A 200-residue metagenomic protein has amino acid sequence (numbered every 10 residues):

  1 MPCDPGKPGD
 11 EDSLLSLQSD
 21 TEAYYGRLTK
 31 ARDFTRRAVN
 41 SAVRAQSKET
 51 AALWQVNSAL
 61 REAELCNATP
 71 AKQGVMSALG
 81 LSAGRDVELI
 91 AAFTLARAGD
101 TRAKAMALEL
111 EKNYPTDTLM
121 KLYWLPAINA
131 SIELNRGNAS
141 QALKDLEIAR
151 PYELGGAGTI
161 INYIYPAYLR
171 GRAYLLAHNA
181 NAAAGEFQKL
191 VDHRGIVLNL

Functional and structural regions predicted by a protein language model:
M1-E62: Ligand-binding pocket scaffold of soluble enzyme catalytic domains
P2-G9, V39-K48, V75-G84, L108-M120 (+2 more regions): Solenoid-like repeat scaffolds
D12, A52, R85, L89 (+3 more regions): Start-of-helix signal in alpha-solenoid helical-repeat scaffolds, especially tetratricopeptide repeats
L17, N57, L89-I90, T94 (+5 more regions): "A position-specific structural signal for the A-helix of alpha-solenoid helical repeats
Y25, L65, R97-D100, I132 (+2 more regions): Structural motif corresponding to the intra-repeat A-B loop/turn of tetratricopeptide repeats
L28, A68, D100-T101, A139 (+1 more regions): TPR-repeat structural position
Q141-N199: Generic long, charged, amphipathic alpha-helical segments
